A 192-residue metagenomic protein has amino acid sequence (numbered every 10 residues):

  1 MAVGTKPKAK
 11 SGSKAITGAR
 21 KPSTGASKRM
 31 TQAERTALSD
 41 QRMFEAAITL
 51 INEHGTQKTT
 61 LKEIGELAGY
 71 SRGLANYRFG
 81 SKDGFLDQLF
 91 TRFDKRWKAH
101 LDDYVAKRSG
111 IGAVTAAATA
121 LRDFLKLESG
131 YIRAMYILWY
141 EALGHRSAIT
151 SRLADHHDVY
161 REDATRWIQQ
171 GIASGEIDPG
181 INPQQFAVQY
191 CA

Functional and structural regions predicted by a protein language model:
M1-L38: N-terminal intrinsically disordered/low-complexity leader segments
M30-E34, L38, G80, G84 (+8 more regions): Residues at secondary-structure transition points
T36-A47, I64, L89-F93, W97 (+1 more regions): Generic hydrophobic, amphipathic alpha-helix propensity
R42, A46, L50-G84, Q88: Helix-turn-helix
Q57-K58, I177-P183: Short, charged helix-capping/linker segments at alpha-helix termini
F79, I137-H145: Short helix-capping/turn signature of helix-turn-helix
Q88, D102-R133, P183-Y190: Hydrophobic alpha-helical connector segments
K98, D102, L127-G130, I137 (+2 more regions): Amphipathic alpha-helical packing segments from all-alpha helical-bundle domains
